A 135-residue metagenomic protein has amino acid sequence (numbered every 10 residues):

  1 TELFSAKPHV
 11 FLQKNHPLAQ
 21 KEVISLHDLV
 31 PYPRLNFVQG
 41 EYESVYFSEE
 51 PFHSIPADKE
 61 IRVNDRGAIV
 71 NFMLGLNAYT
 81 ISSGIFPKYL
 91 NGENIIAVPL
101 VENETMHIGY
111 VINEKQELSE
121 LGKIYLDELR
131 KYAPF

Functional and structural regions predicted by a protein language model:
T1-E2, A6-K7, G67-K115: Beta-alpha-beta core module
T1-R34: Flexible hinge/capping segments at coil-to-helix
K14, E41, S83-F86: Short secondary-structure boundary segments
N15-I24, E102-E104, K115-L121: Short helix-loop capping/hinge motifs at secondary-structure junctions, enriched in acidic/polar residues
V23, V63-R66: Structural motif corresponding to alpha-helix initiation and N-cap regions
L26, P31-I55, L118-G122: Secondary-structure junction motif
H27, P31, H107, V111-F135: Extended ligand-binding regions for polar small-molecule ligands
P51-E60, N94-I95: A local structural motif
